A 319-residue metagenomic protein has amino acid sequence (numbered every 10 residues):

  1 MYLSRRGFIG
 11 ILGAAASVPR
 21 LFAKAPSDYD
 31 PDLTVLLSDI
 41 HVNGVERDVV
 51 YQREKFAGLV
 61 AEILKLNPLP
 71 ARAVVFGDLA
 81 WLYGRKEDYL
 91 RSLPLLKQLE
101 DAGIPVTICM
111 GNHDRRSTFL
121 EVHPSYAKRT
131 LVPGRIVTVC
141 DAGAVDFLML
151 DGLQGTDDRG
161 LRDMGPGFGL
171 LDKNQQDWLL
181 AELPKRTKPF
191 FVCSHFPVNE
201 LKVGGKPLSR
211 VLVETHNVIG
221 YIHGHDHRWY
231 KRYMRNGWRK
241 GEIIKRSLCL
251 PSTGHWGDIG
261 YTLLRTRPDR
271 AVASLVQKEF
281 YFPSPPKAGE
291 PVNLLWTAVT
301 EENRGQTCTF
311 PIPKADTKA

Functional and structural regions predicted by a protein language model:
M1-K24: N-terminal export signals
F22-Y89, N174, P184: N-terminal active-site segment of His-dependent metallophosphoesterases
P26, R85-L180, P184, P207-G220 (+5 more regions): Extended active-site neighborhood of metal-dependent phosphoesterases/phosphodiesterases
D32, A71, V137, V145 (+1 more regions): Alpha/beta-hydrolase fold active-site loops
L37-S38, A73-G77, V106-N112, F191-S194 (+2 more regions): Active-site neighborhood of phospho(di)ester-bond hydrolases with catalytic His/Asp-centered motifs
V42-R47, T156-R159, W256-D258, P283-P285: Short, solvent-exposed loop/turn elements at domain surfaces
L183-E200: Short acidic, glycine-rich surface-loop motifs adjacent to enzyme active sites
R265-A319: A short C-terminal boundary segment appended to hydrolase-like catalytic domains
